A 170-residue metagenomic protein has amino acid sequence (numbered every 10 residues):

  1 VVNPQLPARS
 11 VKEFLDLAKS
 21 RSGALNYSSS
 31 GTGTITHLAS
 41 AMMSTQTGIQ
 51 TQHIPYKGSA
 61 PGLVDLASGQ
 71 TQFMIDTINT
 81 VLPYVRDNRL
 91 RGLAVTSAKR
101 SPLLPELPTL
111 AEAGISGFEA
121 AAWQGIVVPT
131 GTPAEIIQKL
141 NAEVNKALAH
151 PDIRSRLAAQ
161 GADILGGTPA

Functional and structural regions predicted by a protein language model:
V1-P61, L110, A121-R156, A162: Hinge/capping helix and adjacent helix->loop/strand transition within the periplasmic-binding protein
S10, P55, G69-Q70, T77 (+5 more regions): Conserved functional loop/turn residues at catalytic and ligand-binding sites
R21-L25, T47-I49, A67-D76, R89-G92 (+1 more regions): Alpha-to-beta junction loops
G31, I54-V64, S68, T77-T80 (+1 more regions): Short helix-initiation/N-cap motifs at beta->coil->alpha
S40, L66-A67, V85-N88, L140: Hydrophobic residues within well-ordered alpha-helices
M42-Q46, F73-L107: A ligand-binding cleft/hinge motif common to bilobed small-molecule-binding domains
Y56, I75-D76, V95, A120 (+1 more regions): Short beta-strand and adjacent tight-turn residues that come in two discontinuous sequence segments and form the edges
A94-T130: Periplasmic-binding protein-like
